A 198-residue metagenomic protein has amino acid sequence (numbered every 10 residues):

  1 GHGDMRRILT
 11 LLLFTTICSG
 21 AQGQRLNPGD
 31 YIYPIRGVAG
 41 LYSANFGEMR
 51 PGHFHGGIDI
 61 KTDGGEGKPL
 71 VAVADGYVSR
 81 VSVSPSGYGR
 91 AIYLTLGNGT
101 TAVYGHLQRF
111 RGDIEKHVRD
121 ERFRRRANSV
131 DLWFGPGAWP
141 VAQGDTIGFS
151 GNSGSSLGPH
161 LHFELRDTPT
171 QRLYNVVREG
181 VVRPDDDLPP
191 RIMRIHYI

Functional and structural regions predicted by a protein language model:
G1-D4: Short, Lys/Arg-enriched N-terminal segments with co-localized hydrophobic residues within the first ~10-30 amino acids
I8-I17: Sec-dependent N-terminal signal peptides
A21-A91, T95-N98, N128-V130, G135-G137 (+4 more regions): Surface-exposed, glycine-biased beta-strand/turn segments
Y42, Y104, I147, H162: Short alpha-helical segments in extracytoplasmic peptidoglycan/chitin-binding modules and envelope-associated proteins
L96, L165-D167: Residue-level signal for short segments within beta-strands and strand-turn junctions of well-structured beta-sheet
G105-L107, G112-Q143: Aromatic/His-enriched, Gly/Pro-containing loop or helix-boundary segments that lie immediately adjacent to catalytic
G158-L165: Histidine-centered catalytic micro-motifs
